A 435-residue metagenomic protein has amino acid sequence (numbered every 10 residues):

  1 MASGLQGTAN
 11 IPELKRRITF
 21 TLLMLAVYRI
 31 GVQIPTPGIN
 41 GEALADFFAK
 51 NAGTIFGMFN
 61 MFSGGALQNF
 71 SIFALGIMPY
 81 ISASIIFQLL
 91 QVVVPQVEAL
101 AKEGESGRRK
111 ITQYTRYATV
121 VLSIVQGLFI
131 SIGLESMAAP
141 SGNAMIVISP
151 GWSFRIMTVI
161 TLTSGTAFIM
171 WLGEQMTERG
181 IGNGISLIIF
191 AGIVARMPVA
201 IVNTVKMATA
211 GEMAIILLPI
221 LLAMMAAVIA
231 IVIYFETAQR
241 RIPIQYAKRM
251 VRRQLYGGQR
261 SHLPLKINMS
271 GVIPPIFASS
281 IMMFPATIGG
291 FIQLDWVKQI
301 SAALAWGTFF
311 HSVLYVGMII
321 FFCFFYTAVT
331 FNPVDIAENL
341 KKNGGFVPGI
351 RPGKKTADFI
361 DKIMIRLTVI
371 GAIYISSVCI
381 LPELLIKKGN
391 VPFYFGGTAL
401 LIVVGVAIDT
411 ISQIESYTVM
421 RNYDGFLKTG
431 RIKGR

Functional and structural regions predicted by a protein language model:
M1-A101, S106-R435: N-terminal cationic and glycine-rich segments that engage phosphates or anionic surfaces
